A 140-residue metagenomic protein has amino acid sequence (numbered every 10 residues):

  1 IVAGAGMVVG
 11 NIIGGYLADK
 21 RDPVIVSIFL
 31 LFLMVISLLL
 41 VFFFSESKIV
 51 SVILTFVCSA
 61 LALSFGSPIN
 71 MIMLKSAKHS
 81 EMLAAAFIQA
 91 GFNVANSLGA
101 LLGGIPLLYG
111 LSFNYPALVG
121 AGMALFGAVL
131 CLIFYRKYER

Functional and structural regions predicted by a protein language model:
I1-M7, F92, M123: Transmembrane alpha-helical segments of major facilitator superfamily
G4-I12, N96-S97: Residue-level signature of mid-helix packing/kink "hotspots" within the transmembrane helices of 12-pass Major
N11-P23, L107-L108: Helix-to-loop junctions at the C-terminal end of transmembrane segments in multipass secondary transporters
V24-I69: C-terminal transmembrane helical hairpin of 12-TM major facilitator-type secondary transporters
I72-M82: Paired intracellular helix-loop junctions of major facilitator superfamily
V94-Y109: A gly/Pro-rich, aromatic-decorated transmembrane alpha-helix motif that marks the paired, flexible gating helices
I105-A124: A membrane-interface helix-boundary motif in multi-pass transporters
A121-R140: Multi-pass alpha-helical transporter architecture, strongest for 12-TM Major Facilitator/SLC carriers used
